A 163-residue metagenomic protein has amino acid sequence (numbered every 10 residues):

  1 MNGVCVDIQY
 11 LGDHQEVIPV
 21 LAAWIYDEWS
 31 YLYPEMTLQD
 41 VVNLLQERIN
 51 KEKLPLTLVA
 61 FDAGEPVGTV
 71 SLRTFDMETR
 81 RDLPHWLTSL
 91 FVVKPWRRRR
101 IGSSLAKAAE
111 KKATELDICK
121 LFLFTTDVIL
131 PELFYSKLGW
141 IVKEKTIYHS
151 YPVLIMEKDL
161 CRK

Functional and structural regions predicted by a protein language model:
M1-V20, C161-K163: Conserved N-terminal entry element of GNAT/NAT acetyltransferase domains
G12-I18, A22-L83, T88, V93: Acetyl-CoA-dependent GNAT
P55, Y151-I155: Short hydrophobic/aromatic beta-strand or adjacent loop that forms the aromatic wall/cage of a ligand/substrate-binding
T74, K94, T125, I147: Residues that line or immediately flank small-molecule/substrate-binding pockets and catalytic motifs
S89-V92, R98-K111, K137: Conserved acetyl-CoA-binding loop-helix of GNAT-fold acetyltransferases
A106, A113-T126: Conserved GNAT acetyl-CoA-binding A-motif
F122-E132, Y148-Y151: Conserved beta-strand-loop-alpha-helix junction that forms the acyl-donor binding cleft
S136-E144: Conserved acetyl-CoA-binding loop of GNAT-fold acetyltransferases
